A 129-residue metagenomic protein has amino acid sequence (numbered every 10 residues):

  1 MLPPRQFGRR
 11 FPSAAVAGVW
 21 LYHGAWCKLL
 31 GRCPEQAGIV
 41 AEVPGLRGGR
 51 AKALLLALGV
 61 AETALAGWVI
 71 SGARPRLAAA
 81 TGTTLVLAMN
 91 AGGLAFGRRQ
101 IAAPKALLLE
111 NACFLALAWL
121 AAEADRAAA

Functional and structural regions predicted by a protein language model:
M1-R32, G49-A129: Extended, low-polarity transmembrane helix blocks
L29-R47: Membrane-interface interhelical connector segments
